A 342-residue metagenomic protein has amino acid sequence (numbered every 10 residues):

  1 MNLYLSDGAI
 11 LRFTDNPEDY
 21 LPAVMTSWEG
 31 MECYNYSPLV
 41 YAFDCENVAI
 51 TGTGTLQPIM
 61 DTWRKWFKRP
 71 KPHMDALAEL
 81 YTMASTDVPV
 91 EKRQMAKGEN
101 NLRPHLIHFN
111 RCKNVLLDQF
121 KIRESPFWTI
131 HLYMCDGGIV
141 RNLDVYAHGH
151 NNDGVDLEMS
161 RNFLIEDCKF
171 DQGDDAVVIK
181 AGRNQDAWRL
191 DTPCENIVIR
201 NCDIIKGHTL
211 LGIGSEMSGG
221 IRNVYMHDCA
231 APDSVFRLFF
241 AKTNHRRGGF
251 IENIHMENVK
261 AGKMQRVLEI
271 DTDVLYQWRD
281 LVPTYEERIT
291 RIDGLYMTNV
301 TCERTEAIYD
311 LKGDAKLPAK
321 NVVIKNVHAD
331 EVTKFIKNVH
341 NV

Functional and structural regions predicted by a protein language model:
M1-V342: Extracellular/periplasmic carbohydrate-active domains that bind, remodel, or depolymerize complex polysaccharides
